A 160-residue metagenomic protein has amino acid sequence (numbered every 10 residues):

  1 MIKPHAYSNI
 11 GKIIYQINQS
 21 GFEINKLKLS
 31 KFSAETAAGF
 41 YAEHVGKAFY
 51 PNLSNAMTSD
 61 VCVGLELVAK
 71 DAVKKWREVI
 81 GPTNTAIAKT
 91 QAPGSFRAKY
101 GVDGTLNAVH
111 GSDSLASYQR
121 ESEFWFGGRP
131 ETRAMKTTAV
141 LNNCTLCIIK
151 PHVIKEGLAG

Functional and structural regions predicted by a protein language model:
M1-G160: Non-catalytic terminal and connector segments of soluble metabolic enzymes
